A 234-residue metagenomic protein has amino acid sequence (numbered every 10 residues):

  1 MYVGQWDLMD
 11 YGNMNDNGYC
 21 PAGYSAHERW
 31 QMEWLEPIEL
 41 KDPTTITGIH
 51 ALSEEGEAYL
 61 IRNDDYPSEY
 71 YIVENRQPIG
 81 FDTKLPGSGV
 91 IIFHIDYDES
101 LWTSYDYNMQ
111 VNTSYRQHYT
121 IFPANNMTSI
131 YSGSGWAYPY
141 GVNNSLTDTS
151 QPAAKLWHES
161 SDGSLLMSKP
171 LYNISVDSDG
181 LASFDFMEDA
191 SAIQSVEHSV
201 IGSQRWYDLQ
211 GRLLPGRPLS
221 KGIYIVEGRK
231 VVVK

Functional and structural regions predicted by a protein language model:
M1-L85, Y97: Extracellular hydrolytic enzyme modules, especially secreted metalloproteases of the metzincin/thermolysin-like class
D10, E74, Q194, Y207 (+1 more regions): Residue-level detector of conserved, well-ordered beta-strand and adjacent loop positions that form binding/recognition
A51-D189: Extracellular low-complexity, Gly/Ser/Thr-rich intrinsically disordered linkers and protease-sensitive activation/hinge
S178, L209-G211, V226: Short, ordered coil/turn segments that flank beta-strands lining enzyme active or ligand-binding pockets
D185-Q210: Residue-level detector of functionally pivotal "anchor" positions at catalytic/ligand-binding pockets or at interdomain
P218-S220: Surface-exposed, short loops/turns at beta-strand junctions within beta-sandwich domains
I223-K234: C-terminal tail/sorting-segment detector
